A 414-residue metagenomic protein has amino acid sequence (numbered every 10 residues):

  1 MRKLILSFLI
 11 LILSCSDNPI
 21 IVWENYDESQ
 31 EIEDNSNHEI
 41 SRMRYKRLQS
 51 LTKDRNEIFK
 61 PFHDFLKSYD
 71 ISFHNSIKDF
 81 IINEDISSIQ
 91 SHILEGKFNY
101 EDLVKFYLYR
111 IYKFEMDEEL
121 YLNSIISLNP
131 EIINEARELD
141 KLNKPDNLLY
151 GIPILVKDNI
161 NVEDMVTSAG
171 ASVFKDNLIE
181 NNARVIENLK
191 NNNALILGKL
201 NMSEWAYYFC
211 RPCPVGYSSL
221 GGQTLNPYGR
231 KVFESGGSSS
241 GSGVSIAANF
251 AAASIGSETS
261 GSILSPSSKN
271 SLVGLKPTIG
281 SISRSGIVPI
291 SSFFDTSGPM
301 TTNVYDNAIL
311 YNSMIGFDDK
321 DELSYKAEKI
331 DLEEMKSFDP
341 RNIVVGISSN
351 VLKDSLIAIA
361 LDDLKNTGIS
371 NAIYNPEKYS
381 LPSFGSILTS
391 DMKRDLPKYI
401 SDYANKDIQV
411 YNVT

Functional and structural regions predicted by a protein language model:
R2-S7: Sec-dependent signal peptide recognition, specifically the positively charged N-region followed immediately by
L13-S14: C-terminal motif of bacterial Sec signal peptides marking the signal peptidase cleavage site
N18-K175, M202-Y207, K326-A327, L332: Short, well-ordered alpha-helical
I86, S91-F98, L108-D117, R137-K144 (+7 more regions): Sec-exported extracytoplasmic/periplasmic mature domains
S88-E95, F174-N177, D295-T302, S349: Short, well-ordered beta-strand elements within core beta-sheets of diverse protein domains
K97, V104, K353-N375, P397-T414: Acyltransferase
D117, Y150-D295: Short glycine/serine-rich loop/turn segments
K276-A360: A short helix-breaking turn/cap at a secondary-structure junction
